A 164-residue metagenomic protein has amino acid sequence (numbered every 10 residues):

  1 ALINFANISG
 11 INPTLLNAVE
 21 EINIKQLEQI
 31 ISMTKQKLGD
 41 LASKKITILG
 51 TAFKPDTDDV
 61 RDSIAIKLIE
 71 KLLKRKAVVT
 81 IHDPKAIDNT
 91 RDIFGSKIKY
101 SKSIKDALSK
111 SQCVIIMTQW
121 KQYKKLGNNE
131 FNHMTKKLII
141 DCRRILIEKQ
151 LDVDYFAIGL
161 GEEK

Functional and structural regions predicted by a protein language model:
A1-K164: Structural/interface elements that position substrates and couple domains in central-metabolism enzymes
